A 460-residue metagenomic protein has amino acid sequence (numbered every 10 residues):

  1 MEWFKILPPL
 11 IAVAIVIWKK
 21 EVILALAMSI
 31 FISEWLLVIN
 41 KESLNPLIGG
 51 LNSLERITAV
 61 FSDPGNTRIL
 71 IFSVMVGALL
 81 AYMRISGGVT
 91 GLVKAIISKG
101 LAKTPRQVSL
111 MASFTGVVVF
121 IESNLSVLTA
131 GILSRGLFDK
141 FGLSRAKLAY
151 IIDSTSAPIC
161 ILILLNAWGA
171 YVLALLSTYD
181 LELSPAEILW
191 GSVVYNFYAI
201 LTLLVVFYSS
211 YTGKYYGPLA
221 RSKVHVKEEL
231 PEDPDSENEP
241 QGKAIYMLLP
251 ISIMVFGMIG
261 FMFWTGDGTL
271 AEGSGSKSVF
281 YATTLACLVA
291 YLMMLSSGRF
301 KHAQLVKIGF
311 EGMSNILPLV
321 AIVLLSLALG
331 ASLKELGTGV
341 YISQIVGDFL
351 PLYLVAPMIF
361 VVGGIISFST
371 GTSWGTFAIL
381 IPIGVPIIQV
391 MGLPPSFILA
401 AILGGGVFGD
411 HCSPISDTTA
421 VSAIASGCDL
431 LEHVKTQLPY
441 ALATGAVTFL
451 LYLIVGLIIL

Functional and structural regions predicted by a protein language model:
M1, E55-R68, I188-N196, E239-G242 (+2 more regions): Interfacial loop-to-helix junctions that mark the boundaries of transmembrane helices in multi-pass membrane
K5-A14, K20-L47, I69-A78, A199-L204 (+5 more regions): Hydrophobic mid-bilayer segments of alpha-helices in multi-pass membrane transport proteins, especially secondary
P8-I15, I23-M28, V93, S297-I316 (+1 more regions): Hydrophobic, small-residue-rich membrane helices and short re-entrant helix-turn-helix hairpins that build
L44-A149, R299-V390, L453: Membrane-embedded alpha-helical segments and adjacent helix-loop junctions characteristic of multi-pass solute
I96-G100, A112, R135-A149, A220-S236 (+2 more regions): Juxtamembrane inter-helical linkers in multi-pass membrane proteins
P105-V119, L143-W168, L183-F207, L354-S367 (+1 more regions): Alpha-helical transmembrane segments of multi-pass membrane proteins
I159-P234, A400, G404-L460: Juxtamembrane and boundary regions of transmembrane helices in multi-pass small-molecule transporters and channels
I188, T202-G273, T283-I308, A425 (+2 more regions): Long, contiguous bundles of hydrophobic transmembrane helices that form the permeation core of multi-pass
